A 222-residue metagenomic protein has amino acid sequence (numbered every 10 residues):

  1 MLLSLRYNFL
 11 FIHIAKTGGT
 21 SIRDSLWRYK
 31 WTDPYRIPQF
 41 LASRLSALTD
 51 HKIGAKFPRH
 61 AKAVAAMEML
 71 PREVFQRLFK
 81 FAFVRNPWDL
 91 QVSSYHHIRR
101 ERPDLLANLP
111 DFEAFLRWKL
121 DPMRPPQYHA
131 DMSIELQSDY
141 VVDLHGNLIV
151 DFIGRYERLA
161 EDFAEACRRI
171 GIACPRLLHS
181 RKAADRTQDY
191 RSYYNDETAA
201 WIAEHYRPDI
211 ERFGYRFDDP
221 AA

Functional and structural regions predicted by a protein language model:
M1-A222: Membrane-interface amphipathic segments in extracytoplasmic regions
